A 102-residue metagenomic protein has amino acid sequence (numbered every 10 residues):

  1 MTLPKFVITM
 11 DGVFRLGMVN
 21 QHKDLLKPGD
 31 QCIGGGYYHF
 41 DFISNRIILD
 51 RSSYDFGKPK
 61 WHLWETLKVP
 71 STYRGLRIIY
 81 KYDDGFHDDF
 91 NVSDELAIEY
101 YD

Functional and structural regions predicted by a protein language model:
M1-D102: Eukaryotic phosphoinositide-binding membrane-targeting regions
